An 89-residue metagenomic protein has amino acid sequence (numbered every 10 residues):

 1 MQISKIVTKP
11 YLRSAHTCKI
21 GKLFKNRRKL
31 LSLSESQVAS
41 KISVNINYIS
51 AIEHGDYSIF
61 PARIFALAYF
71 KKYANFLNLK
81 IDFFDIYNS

Functional and structural regions predicted by a protein language model:
M1-S89: Cytosolic/nucleoplasmic/matrix-facing N-terminal domains/tails of membrane-anchored or organelle-targeted proteins
